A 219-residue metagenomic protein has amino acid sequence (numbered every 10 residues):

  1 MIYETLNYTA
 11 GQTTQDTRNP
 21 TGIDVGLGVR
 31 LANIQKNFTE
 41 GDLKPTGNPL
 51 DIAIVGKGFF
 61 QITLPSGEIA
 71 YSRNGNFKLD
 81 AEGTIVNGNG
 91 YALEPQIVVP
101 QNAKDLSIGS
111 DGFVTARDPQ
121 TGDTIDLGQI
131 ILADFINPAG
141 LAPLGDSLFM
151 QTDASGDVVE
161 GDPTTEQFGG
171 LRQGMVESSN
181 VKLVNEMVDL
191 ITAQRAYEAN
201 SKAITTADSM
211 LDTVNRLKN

Functional and structural regions predicted by a protein language model:
M1-N219: Amphipathic alpha-helical polymerization modules
